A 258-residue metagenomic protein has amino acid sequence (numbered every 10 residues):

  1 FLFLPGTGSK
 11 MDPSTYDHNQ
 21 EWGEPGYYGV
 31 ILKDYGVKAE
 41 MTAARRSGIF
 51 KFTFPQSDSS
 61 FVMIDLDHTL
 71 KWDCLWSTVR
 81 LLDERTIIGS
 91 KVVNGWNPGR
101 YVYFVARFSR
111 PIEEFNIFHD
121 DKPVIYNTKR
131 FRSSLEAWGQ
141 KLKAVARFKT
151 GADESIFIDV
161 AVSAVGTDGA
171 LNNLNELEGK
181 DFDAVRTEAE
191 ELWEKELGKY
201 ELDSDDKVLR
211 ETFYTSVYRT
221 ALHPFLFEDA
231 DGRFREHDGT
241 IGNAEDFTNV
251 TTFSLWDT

Functional and structural regions predicted by a protein language model:
F1-T252: Beta-sandwich/jelly-roll carbohydrate-recognition scaffolds of carbohydrate-active enzymes
